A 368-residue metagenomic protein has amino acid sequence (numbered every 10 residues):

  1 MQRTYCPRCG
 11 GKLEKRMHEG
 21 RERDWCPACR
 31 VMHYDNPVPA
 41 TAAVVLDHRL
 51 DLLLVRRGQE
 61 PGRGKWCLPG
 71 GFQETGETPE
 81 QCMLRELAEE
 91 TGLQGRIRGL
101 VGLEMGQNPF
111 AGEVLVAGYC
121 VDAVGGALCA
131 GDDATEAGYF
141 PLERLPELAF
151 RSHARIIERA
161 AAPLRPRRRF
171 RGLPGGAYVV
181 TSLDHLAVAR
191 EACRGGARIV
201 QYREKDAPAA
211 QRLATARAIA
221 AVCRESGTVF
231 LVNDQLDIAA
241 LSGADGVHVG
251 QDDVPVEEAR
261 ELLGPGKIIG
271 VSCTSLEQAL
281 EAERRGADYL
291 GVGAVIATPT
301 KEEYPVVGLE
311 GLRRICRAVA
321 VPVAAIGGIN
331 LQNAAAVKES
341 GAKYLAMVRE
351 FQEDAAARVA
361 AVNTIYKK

Functional and structural regions predicted by a protein language model:
C6-C9, C26-C29: Short cysteine-rich clusters marking metal-coordination/redox-active sites
A28-L52, F72, L103: Conserved N-terminal beta-strand and adjoining loop/helix that marks the start of the Nudix/MutT-like hydrolase domain
D47-E89: Conserved Nudix-box catalytic region and its N-terminal flanking loop in Nudix hydrolases and closely related
Q73-I97, G102-R168: Unchanged
E204, Q251-E258, G291-E303, K338-I365: Glycine-rich phosphate-binding active-site loops on the catalytic face of alpha/beta enzymes
L213-L231, Q251, E257-T274, P305-A325 (+1 more regions): Alpha-helix-loop-beta-strand connector modules within alpha/beta enzyme cores
F230-D245, T274-G286, A318, A324-A325 (+2 more regions): Catalytic cores of alpha/beta
A240-V249, V271-R317, R358: Glycine/Thr-rich beta-alpha phosphate-binding loop at enzyme active sites
